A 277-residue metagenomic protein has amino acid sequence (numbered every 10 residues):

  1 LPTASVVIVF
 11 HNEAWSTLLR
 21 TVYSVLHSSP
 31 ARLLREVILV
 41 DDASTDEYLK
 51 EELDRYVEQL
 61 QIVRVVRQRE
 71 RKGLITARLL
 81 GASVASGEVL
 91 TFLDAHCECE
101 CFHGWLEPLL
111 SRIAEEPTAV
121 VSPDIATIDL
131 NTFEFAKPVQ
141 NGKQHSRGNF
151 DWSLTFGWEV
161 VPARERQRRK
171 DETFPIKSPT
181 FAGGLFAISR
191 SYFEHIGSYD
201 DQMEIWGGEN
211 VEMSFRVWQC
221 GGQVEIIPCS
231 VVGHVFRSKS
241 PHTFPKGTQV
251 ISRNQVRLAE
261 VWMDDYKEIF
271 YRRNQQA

Functional and structural regions predicted by a protein language model:
L1-H27: N-proximal low-complexity "stem/linker" segments adjacent to membrane-targeting elements
V25-R67: Acidic donor-binding segment of Leloir-type glycosyltransferases
L26, T76-V89: Active-site nucleotide-sugar/metal-binding loop of Leloir-type enzymes
I75, W152-A187: A recurrent flexible, glycine/aromatic-enriched loop bordering the glycosyltransferase active site that acts as
G87-E100: Short beta-strand-to-loop acidic/aromatic patch adjacent to the donor-nucleotide binding site
E98-W158, Q223: Conserved donor NDP-sugar-binding/catalytic core segment of glycosyltransferases
G104, L109, P179-T180, G184-A187 (+2 more regions): A short, conserved alpha-helix in the catalytic core of glycosyltransferases
F215, G222-A277: Active-site-adjacent helix/loop segment of glycosyltransferases that harbors family-specific signature motifs
